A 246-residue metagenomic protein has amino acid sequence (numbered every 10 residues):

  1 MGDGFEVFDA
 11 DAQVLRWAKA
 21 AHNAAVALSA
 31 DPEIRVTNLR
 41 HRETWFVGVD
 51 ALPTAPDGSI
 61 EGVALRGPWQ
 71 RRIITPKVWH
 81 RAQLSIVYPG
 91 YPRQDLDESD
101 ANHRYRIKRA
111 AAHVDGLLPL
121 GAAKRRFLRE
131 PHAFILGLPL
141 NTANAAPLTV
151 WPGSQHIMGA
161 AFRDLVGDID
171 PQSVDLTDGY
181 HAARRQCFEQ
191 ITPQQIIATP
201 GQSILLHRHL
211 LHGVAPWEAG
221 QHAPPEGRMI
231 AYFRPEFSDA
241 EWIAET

Functional and structural regions predicted by a protein language model:
M1, I196-T199, H222-G227: A structural signal for short secondary-structure junctions
D3, R16-P193, W217: Non-heme Fe(II) oxygenase catalytic core, chiefly the N-lobe of the double-stranded beta-helix
F5-A12: Short amphipathic
D11, L140-A143, E236-F237: Short loop segments at secondary-structure junctions
Q13-W17, D239-W242: Short, surface-exposed beta-strand/loop "edge" segments at domain boundaries and coil↔beta transitions
H132-F134, Q202-I204, P225-M229: Residues at beta-strand starts and edge strands
A198-H212: Conserved metal-binding segment of the jelly-roll/cupin
H209-T246: Non-heme Fe(II)/2-oxoglutarate
